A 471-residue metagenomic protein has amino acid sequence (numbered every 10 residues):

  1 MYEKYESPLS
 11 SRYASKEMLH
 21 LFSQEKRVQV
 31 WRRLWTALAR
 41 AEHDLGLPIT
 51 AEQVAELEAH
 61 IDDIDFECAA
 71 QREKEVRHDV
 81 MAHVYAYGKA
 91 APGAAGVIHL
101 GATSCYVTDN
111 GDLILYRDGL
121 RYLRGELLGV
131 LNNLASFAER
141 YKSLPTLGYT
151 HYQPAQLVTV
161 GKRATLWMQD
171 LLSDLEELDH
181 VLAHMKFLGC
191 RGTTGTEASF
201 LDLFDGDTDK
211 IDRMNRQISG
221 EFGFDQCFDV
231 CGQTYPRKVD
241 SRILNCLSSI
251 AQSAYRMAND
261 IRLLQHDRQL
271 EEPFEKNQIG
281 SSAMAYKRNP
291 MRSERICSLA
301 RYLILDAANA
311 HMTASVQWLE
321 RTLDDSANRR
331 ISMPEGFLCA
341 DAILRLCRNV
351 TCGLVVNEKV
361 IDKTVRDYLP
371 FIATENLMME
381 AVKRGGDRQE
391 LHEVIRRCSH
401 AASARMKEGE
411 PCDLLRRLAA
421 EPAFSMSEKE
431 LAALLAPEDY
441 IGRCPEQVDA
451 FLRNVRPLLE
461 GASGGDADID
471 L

Functional and structural regions predicted by a protein language model:
M1-D202, G206-Q217, G280-S281, M291-R295 (+5 more regions): A helix-coil-helix interface module used to build multimeric assemblies and to scaffold catalytic/cofactor sites
R77-V80, A91, L127-L134, A164-L178 (+5 more regions): Alpha-helical transition-metal enzyme core signature, strongest for iron centers
E139-G161, E271-K287, E320-A327, C352-I372: Glycine-rich cofactor-pocket loops
K162, S241-S249, N376-R384: Short, well-ordered beta-strand elements within core beta-sheets of diverse protein domains
T208-Q233: Active-site-adjacent "gating/activation" loops or surface patches in catalytic cores
T234-Q269, Q278-C339: A conserved active-site cap/scaffold subdomain adjacent to cofactor or substrate pockets
E271, E393-A401: Active/binding-pocket-proximal capping segment
Y302-R388, V394: Long, amphipathic alpha-helical stalk/connector segments used for oligomerization, subunit docking, or mechanical
